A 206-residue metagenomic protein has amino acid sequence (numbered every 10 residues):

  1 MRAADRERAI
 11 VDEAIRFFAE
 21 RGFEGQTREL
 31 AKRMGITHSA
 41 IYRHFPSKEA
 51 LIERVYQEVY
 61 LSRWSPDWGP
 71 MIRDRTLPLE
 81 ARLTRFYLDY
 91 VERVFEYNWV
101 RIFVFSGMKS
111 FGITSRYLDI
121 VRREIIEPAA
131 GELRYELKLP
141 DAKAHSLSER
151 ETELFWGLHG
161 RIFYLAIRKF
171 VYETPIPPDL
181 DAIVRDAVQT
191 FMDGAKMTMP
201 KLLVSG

Functional and structural regions predicted by a protein language model:
M1-D5, R16, G69-I72, M199-G206: N-terminal intrinsically disordered/low-complexity leader segments
D5, A9, E13-V55: Helix-turn-helix
G22-T27, Q57-P78, E136-S146, V171-T174: Short, flexible, glycine-rich and Lys/Arg-enriched loop motifs at helix boundaries that contact anionic partners
K48, V55, V59-Y60, F86 (+3 more regions): Hydrophobic/aromatic residues within well-ordered alpha-helical segments
R54, D67-N98, K143-L158: Hydrophobic alpha-helical connector segments
W68-I72, V94-D119, I167-V171: Amphipathic alpha-helical segments used for helix-helix packing
A81, I102-V104, G112-D141, E153-W156 (+1 more regions): Amphipathic alpha-helical packing segments from all-alpha helical-bundle domains
E92, E96, V100, G131 (+2 more regions): Amphipathic C-terminal alpha-helical segment
